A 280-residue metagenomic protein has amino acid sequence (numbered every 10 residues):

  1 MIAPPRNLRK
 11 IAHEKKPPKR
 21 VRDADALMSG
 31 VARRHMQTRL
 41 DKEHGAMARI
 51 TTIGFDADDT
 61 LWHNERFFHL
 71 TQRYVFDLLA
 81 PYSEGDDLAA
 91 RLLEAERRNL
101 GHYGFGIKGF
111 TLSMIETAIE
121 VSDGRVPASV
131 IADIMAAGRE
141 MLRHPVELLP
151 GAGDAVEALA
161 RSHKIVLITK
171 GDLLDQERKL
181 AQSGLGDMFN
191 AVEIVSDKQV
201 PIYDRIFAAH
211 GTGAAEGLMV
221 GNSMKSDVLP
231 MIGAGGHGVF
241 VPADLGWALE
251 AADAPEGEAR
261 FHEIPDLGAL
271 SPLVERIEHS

Functional and structural regions predicted by a protein language model:
I2-L8, H13, R20: Cationic, amphipathic, low-complexity segments that mediate targeting or membrane/lipid association
N7-K10, M28-A32, M36-I50, G153 (+4 more regions): Asp-based, Mg2+/Mn2+-dependent phosphohydrolase catalytic module
A46-R91: Active-site neighborhood of HAD-like aspartate-dependent phosphohydrolases
H69-F76, T111, I115, L173: An amphipathic alpha-helix signature
T71-F76, L92, E96, I134-R139 (+2 more regions): Hydrophobic alpha-helical core bundles mediating ligand binding, dimerization, or RNAP-core interactions
A95-E140: A metal-dependent, Asp-based hydrolase signature
D133-G153: Long amphipathic N-terminal alpha/beta scaffold segment
T169: Conserved phosphate-coupling serine/threonine residues in phosphotransfer and NTP-handling enzymes
